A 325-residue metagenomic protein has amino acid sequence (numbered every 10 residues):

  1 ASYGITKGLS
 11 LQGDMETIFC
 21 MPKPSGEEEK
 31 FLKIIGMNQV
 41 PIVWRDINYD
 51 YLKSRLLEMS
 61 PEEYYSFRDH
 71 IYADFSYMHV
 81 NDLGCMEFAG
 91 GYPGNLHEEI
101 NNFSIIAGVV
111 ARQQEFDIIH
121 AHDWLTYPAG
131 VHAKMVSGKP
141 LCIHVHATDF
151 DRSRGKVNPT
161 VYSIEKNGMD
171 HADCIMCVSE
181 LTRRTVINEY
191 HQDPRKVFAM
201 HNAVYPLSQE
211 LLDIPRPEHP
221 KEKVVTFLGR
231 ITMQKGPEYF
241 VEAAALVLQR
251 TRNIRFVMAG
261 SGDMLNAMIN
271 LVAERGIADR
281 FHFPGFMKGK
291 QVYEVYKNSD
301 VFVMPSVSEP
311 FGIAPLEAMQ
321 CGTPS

Functional and structural regions predicted by a protein language model:
Q12, I18-A111: A conserved catalytic-core segment of Leloir-type glycosyltransferases
E99-I106, K139-C142, F150-N167, P206: Nucleotide-sugar donor phosphate/pyrophosphate-binding loop at the beta->alpha transition of glycosyltransferases
M176, E218-A244: Conserved donor-binding/catalytic core segment of Leloir-type glycosyltransferases
L181, A203: Carbohydrate-associated surface elements
A267-M287: Nucleotide-activated donor-binding/catalytic signature segment of Leloir-type glycosyltransferases, i.e., the conserved
F286-M287, E294-S299: Short alpha-helical donor nucleotide-sugar binding micro-motif in glycosyltransferases
V307: Aromatic "clamp/platform" in nucleotide-sugar-dependent glycosyltransferases that forms part of the donor/acceptor
G312-P315: Short glycine/serine-rich donor-binding loops of glycosyltransferases
